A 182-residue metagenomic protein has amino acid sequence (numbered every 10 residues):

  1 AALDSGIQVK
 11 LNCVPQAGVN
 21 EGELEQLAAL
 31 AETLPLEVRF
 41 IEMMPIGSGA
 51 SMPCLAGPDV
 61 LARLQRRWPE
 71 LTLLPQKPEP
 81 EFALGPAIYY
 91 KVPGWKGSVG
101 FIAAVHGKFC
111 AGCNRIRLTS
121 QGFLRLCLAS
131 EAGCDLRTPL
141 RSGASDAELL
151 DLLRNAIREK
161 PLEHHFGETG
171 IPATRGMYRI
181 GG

Functional and structural regions predicted by a protein language model:
A1, T33-P35, K108-F109, L124-R125: Short hydrophobic/aromatic-rich motifs at helix boundaries and adjacent loops
L3-G100, A104, L140: Radical SAM enzyme [4Fe-4S]-AdoMet core and its adjacent flexible, acidic and glycine-rich loops/tails across
P45, H106-G107, S130-A132: Short, solvent-exposed loop/turn segments at secondary-structure junctions
P93-F123: Active-site oxyanion/phosphate-handling segment shared across diverse enzymes
A111-G182: Flexible mid-to-C-terminal extensions adjoining Fe-S/redox cofactors in radical SAM and related proteins
